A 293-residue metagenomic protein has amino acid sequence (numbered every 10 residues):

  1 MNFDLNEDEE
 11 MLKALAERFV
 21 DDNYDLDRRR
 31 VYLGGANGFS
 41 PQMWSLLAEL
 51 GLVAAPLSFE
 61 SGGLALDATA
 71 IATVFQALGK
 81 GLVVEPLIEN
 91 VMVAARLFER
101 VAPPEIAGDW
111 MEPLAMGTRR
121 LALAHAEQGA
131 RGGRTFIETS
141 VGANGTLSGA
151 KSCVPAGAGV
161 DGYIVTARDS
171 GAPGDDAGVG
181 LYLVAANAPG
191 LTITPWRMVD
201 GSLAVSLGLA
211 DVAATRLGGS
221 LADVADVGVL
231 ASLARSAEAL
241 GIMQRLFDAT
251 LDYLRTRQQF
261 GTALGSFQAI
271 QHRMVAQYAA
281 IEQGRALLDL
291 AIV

Functional and structural regions predicted by a protein language model:
N2-D8, L12, K80, L191-E282: Glycine-rich beta->alpha junctions and the first turn(s) of the following alpha-helix
V20, V74, Y182, L207 (+2 more regions): Residue-level signal for inorganic ion chemistry
D27-E49: Short secondary-structure junction/hinge motifs that connect adjacent elements
E49-G108, E112, M116-G117, A156-G159: Internal helix-loop-helix
G117-Q128, V165: A short, Trp-centered hydrophobic/proline-enriched beta-strand micro-motif
A124, A150-L191: A short core secondary-structure module
G133-S148: Cytochrome P450 C-terminal beta-domain/meander region
E138-S140, G162-T166, L181-L183, S206-G208 (+1 more regions): Conserved hydrophobic/aromatic beta-strand scaffold that supports enzyme active sites
